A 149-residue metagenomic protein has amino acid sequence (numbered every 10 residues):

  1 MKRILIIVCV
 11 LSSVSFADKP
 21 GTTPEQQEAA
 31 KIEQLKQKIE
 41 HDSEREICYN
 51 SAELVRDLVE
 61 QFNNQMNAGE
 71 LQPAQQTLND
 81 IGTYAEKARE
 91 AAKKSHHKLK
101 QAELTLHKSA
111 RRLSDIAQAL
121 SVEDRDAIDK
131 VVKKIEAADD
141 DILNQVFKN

Functional and structural regions predicted by a protein language model:
I4-S12: Sec-dependent N-terminal signal peptides
S13-A17: C-terminal segment of classical bacterial N-terminal signal peptides
D18-N149: Long, charged/polar, soluble alpha-helical segments
